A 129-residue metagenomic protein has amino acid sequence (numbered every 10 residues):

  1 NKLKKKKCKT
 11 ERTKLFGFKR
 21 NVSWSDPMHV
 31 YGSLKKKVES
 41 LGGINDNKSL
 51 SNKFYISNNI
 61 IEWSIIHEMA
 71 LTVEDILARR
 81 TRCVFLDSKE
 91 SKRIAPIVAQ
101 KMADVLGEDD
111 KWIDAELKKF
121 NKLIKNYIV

Functional and structural regions predicted by a protein language model:
N1-V129: Helix-rich C-terminal "cap"/substrate-channel and partner-interaction subdomain that packs against the flavin-binding
